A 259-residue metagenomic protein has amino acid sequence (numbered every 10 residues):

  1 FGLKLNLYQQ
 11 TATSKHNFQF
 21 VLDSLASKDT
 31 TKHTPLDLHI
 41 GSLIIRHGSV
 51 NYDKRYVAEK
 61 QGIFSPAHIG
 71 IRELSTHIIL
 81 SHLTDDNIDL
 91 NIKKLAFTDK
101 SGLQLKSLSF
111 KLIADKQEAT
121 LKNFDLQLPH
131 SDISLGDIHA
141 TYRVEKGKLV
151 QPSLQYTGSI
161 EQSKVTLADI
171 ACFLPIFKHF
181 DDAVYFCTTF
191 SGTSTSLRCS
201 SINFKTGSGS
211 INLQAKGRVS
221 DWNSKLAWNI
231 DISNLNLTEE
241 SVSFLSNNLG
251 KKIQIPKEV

Functional and structural regions predicted by a protein language model:
F1-D86, G136-I138, Q155, Q162 (+2 more regions): Secondary-structure transition motifs
F1-K4, T76, K93-A96, L108-F110 (+1 more regions): N-terminal beta-strand/beta-hairpin edge segment
G2-K4, S49, K94-A96, L128 (+5 more regions): Transmembrane beta-strands of outer-membrane beta-barrel pores
T34, H39, R46, S65 (+10 more regions): Repetitive beta-strand solenoid architecture
H39-G41, D86-I88, Q117, S131 (+3 more regions): Outer-envelope beta-barrel architecture signal
I40, I45, I71, I92 (+4 more regions): Hydrophobic residues on conserved beta-strands that form the core of alpha/beta folds
V57-S75, G102-F110, Q117, Q127-Y142 (+3 more regions): Amphipathic hydrophobic-ligand
N91-L95, A119-L126, S196-F204: Transmembrane beta-strand segments that form the barrel wall of outer-membrane beta-barrel proteins
